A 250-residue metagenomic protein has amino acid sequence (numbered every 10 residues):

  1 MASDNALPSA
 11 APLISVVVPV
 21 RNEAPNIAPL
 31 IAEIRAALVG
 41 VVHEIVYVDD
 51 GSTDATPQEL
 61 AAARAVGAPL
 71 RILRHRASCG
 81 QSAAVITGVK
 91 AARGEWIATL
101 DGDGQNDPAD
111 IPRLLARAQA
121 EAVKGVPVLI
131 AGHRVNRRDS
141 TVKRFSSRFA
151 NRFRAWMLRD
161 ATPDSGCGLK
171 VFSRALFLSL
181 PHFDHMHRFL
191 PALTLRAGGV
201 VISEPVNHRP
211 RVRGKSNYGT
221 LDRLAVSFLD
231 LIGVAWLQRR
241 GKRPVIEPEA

Functional and structural regions predicted by a protein language model:
S3-A6, L229-A250: Terminal low-complexity segments of carbohydrate-biosynthetic enzymes
L13-S15, E44: Cell-envelope/extracellular polymer assembly enzymes that use nucleotide-activated donors
V20, V48-G51, H75: Conserved sequence signature across two-component system core domains
E23-A37: Short, well-formed alpha-helical segments that are part of the catalytic scaffolds of diverse glycosyltransferases
E23-N26, S52, Q81, D107: Donor nucleotide-sugar binding loop of glycosyltransferases
H43-V46, P57-A91: Conserved donor nucleotide-binding strand/loop of the catalytic core
D49-Q58, G104: A conserved acidic beta->alpha catalytic loop
L73-A91, W96-T99, Q105-H185, L193 (+1 more regions): Acceptor/aglycone-binding surface of glycosyltransferases and processive sugar-polymer synthases
